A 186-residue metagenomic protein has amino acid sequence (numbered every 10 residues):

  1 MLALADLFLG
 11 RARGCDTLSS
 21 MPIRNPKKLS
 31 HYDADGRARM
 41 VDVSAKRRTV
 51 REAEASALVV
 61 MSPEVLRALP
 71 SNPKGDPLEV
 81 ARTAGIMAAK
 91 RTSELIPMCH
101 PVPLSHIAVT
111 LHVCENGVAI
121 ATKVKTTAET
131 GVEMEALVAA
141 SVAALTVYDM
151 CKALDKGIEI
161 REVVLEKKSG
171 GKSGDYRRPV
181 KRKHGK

Functional and structural regions predicted by a protein language model:
L7-L9: Short hydrophobic targeting helices and cationic amphipathic motifs that mediate membrane/organellar targeting
D16-T17: Short, positively charged and aromatic/hydrophobic N-terminal segments
M21-H100, S105-K186: C-terminal binding/interaction regions
